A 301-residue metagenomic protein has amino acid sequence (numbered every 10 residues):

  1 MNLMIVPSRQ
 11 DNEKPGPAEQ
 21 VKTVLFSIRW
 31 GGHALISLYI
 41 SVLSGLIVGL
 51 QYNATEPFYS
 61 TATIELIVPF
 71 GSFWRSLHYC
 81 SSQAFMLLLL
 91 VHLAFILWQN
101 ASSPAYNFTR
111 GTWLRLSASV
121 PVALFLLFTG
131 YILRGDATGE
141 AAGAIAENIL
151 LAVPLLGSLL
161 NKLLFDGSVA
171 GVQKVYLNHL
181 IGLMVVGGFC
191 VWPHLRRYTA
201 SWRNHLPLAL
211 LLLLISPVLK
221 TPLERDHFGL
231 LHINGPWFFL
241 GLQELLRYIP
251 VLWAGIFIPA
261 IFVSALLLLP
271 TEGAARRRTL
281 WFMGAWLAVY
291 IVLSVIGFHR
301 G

Functional and structural regions predicted by a protein language model:
M1-G301: Membrane-embedded alpha-helical bundles that constitute the cytochrome b-like, heme-associated redox core of multi-pass
